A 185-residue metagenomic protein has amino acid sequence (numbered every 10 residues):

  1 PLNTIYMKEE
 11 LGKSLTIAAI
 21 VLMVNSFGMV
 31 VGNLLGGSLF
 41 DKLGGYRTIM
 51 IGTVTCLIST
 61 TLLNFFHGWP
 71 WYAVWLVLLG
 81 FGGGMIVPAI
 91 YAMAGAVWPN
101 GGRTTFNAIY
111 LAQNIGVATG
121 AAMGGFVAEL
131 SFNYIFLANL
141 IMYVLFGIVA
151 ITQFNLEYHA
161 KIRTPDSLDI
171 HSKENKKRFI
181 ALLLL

Functional and structural regions predicted by a protein language model:
P1-S26, A181: Helix-loop boundary and gating motifs at the non-cytosolic
S26-L34, V117-A118: Residue-level signature of mid-helix packing/kink "hotspots" within the transmembrane helices of 12-pass Major
G32-G44, A128: Helix-to-loop junctions at the C-terminal end of transmembrane segments in multipass secondary transporters
V54-H67: C-terminal ends and interior cores of transmembrane alpha-helices in multi-pass membrane transporters/permeases
S59, P70-L78: Paired small-residue
M85-W98: Intracellular juxtamembrane helix-capping segments at the cytosolic ends of symmetry-related transmembrane helices
I135-I151: Symmetry-related core transmembrane helices of the 12-TM Major Facilitator Superfamily/SLC fold
L156-L185: Juxtamembrane intracellular "pre-TM" segments in multi-pass secondary transporters
